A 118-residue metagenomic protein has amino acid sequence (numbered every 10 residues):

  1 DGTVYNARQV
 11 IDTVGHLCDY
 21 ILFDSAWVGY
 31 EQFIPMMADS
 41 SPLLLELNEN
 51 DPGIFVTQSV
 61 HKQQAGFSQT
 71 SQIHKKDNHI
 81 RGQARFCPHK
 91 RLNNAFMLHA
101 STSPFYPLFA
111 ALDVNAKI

Functional and structural regions predicted by a protein language model:
D1-I118: Conserved PLP-enzyme active-site core in the AAT-like
